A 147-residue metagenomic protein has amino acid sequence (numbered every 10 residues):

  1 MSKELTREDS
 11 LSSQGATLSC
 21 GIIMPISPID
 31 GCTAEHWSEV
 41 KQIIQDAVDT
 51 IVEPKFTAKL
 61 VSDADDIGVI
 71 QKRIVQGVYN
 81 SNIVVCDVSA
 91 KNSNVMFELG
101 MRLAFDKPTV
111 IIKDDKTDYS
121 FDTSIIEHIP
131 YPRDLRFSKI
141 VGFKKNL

Functional and structural regions predicted by a protein language model:
M1-I83, V88-L99, L103-L147: Conserved catalytic or regulatory cores that recognize and/or transform ribose-phosphate-containing ligands
